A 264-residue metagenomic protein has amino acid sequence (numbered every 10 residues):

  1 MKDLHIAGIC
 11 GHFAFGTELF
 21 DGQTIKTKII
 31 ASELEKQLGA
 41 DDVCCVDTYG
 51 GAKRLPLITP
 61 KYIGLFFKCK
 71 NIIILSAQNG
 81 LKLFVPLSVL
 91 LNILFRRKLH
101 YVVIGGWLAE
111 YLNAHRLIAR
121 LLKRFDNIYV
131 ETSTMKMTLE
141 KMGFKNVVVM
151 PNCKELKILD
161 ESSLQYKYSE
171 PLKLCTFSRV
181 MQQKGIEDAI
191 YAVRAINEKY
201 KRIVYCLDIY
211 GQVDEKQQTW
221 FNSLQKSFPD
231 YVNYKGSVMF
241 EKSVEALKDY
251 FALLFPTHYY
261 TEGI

Functional and structural regions predicted by a protein language model:
M1-D47: N-terminal subdomain of nucleotide-sugar transferases
A7-I9, Q165-K184, A189-A195, L207-D208: Conserved donor-binding/catalytic core segment of Leloir-type glycosyltransferases
G22, K123-E161: Donor nucleotide-sugar binding/catalytic pocket of nucleotide-sugar-dependent glycosyltransferases
D47, F177, C206-W220, G236: Glycosyltransferase donor-sugar binding loop
A77-L81, K98-A114, N127: A short, histidine- and acid-enriched strand-loop-helix "catalytic/donor-clamping" loop that lines the nucleotide-sugar
L90-F95, Y111-N127: Membrane-proximal helix-turn-helix segments that form the acceptor-binding/catalytic region of lipid-linked
G211, T219-E241, F251: Nucleotide-activated donor-binding/catalytic signature segment of Leloir-type glycosyltransferases, i.e., the conserved
H258-Y259: Aromatic "clamp/platform" in nucleotide-sugar-dependent glycosyltransferases that forms part of the donor/acceptor
